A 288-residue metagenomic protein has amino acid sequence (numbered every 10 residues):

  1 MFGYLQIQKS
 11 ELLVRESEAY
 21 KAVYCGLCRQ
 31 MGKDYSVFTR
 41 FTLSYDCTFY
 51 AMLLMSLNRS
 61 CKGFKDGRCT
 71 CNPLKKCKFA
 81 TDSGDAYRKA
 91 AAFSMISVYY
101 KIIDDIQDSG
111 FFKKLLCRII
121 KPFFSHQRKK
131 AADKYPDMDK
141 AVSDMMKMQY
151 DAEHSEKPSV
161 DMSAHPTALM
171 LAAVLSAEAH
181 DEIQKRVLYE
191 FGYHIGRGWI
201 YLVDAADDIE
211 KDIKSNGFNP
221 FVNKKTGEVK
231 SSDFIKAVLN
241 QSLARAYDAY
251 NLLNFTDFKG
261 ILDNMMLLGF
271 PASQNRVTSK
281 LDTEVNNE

Functional and structural regions predicted by a protein language model:
M1-A173, A177-F191, G198, L202-N240 (+3 more regions): Acidic catalytic motifs of isoprenoid enzymes
L243: Short amphipathic alpha-helical/adjacent loop interface patches that line ligand and macromolecule-binding sites
